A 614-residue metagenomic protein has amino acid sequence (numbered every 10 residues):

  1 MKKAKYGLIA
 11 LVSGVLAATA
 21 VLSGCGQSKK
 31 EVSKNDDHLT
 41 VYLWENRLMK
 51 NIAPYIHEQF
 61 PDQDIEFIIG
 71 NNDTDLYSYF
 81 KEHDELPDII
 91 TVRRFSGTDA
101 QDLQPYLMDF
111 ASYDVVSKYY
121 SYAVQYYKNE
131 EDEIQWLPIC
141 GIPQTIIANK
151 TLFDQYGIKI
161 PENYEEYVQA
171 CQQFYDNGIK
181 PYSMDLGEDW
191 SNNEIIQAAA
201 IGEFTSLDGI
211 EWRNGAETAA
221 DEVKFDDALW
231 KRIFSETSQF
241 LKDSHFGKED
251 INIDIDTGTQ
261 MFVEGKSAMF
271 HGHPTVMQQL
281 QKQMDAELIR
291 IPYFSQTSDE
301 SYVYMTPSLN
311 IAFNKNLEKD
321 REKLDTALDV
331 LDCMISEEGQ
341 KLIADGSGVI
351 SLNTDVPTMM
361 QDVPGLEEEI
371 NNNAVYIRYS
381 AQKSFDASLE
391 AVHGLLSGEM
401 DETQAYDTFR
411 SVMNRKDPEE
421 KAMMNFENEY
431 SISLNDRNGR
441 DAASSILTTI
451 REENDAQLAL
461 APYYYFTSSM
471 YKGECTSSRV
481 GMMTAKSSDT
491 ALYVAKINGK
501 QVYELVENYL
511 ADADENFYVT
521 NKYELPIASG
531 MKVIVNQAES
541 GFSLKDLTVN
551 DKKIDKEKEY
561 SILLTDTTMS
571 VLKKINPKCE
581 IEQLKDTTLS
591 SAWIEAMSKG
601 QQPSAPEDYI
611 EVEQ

Functional and structural regions predicted by a protein language model:
R47-L48, E66, M305, A344-D345 (+1 more regions): C-terminal capping/gating helix-and-loop segments adjacent to ligand/active sites or protein-protein/ligand interfaces
E58, Q281-D345: Extracytoplasmic/periplasmic substrate-recognition and gating elements
E58-Y122, T151-Y156, E162, M261 (+1 more regions): Extracytoplasmic "Venus flytrap"/periplasmic binding protein-like
Y79-K81, P87-D88, V116-T151, K180-L186 (+2 more regions): A structural signal for short loop-to-beta-strand junctions that line the ligand-binding cleft of periplasmic/secreted
R93-T145, K159, V168, I195 (+1 more regions): Hinge/lid segment of periplasmic solute-binding proteins
Q135, V168-D221: Extracytoplasmic/periplasmic solute-binding protein
A216-D250: Glycine-centered hinge/linker elements that transmit conformational signals in sensory and ligand-binding systems
R440-Q614: Feature captures C-terminal
